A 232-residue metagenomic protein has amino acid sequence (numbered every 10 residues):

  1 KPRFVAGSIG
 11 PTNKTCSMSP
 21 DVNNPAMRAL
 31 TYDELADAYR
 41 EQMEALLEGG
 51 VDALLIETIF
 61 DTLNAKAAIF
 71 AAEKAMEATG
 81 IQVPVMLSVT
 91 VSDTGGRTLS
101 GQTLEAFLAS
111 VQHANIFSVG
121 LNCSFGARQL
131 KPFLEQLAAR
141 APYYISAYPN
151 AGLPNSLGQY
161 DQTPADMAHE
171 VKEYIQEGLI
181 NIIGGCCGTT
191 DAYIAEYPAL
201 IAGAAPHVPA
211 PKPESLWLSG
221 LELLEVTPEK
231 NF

Functional and structural regions predicted by a protein language model:
K1-F232: Domain-level signal for soluble alpha/beta catalytic cores
